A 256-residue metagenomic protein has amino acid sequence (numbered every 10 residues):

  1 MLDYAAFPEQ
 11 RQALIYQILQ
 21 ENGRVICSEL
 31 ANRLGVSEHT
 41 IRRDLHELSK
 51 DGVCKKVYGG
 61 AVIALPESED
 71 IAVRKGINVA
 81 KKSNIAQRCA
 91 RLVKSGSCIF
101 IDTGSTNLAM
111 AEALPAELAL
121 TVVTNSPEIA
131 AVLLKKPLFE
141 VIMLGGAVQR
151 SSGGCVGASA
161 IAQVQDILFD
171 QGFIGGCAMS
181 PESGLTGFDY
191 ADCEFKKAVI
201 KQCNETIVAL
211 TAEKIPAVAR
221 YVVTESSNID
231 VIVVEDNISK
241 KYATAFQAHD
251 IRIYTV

Functional and structural regions predicted by a protein language model:
L2-A13, Q17, E21-L30, G35 (+2 more regions): Conserved phosphate- and dinucleotide-binding cores of soluble alpha/beta proteins, encompassing both enzyme active
L2-T103, A111-A119, L134-F139: HTH-adjacent hinge/linker in prokaryotic transcriptional regulators
L65-P66, M110, Q163, P181: Residues at secondary-structure transition points
N107: Conserved SAM/SAH-binding loop
T121-V122, Q171: A residue-level structural signature of the nucleotidyltransferase/glycosyltransferase Rossmann-like core
